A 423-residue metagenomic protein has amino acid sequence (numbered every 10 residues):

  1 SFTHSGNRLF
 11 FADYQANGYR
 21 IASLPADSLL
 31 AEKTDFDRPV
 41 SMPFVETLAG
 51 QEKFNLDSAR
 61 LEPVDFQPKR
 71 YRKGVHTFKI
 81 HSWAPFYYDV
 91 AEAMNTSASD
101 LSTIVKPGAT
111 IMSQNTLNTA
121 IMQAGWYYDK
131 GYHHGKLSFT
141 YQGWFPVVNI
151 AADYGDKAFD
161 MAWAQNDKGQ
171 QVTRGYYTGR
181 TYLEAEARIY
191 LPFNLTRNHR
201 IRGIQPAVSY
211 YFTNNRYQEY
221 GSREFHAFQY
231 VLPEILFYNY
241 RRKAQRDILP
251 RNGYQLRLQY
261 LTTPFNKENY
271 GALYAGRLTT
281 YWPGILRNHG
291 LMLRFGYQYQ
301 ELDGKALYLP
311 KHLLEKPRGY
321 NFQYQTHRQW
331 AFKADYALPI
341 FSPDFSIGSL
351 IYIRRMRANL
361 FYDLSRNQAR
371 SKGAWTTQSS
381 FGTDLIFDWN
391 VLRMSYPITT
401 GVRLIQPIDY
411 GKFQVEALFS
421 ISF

Functional and structural regions predicted by a protein language model:
S1-S5, D37-P43, D384: Conserved blade-ending motifs and adjacent loop-strand segments that build the rim/top face of beta-propeller domains
R8-A12: Residue position within the beta-strands of beta-propeller blades
G18, N149-Q205, S209-R223, L293-W330 (+1 more regions): Outer-membrane beta-barrel translocator/channel fold
P25-F145, N149, G221, H226-R251: Outer-membrane beta-barrel initiation region
H76-K130, I150-D156, V172, Y210-Q218 (+5 more regions): Transmembrane beta-strand segments that form the barrel wall of outer-membrane beta-barrel proteins
T103-P107, G131-G135, G179-A185, R202 (+8 more regions): Residues that define the transmembrane beta-barrel architecture of outer-membrane proteins
A109-S113, L137-G143, A152, A185-F193 (+8 more regions): Residues on the lipid-exposed face of transmembrane beta-strands in outer-membrane beta-barrel proteins
K157, W163-Q165, G175, G221 (+3 more regions): C-terminal outer-membrane beta-barrel translocator/porin domains of Gram-negative envelope proteins and their
